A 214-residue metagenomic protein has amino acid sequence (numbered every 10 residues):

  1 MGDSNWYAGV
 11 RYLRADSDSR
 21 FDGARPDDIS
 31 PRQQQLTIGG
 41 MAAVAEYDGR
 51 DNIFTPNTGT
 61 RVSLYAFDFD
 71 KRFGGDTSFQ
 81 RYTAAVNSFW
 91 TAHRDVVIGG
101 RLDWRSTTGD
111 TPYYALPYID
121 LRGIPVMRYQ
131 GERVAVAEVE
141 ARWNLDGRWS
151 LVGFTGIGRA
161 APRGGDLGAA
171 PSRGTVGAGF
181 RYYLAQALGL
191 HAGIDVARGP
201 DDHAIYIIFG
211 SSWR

Functional and structural regions predicted by a protein language model:
M1-S30: Transmembrane beta-barrel wall of Gram-negative outer-membrane proteins
P31-Q34, G39-R163, A169, S212: C-terminal outer-membrane beta-barrel translocator/porin domains of Gram-negative envelope proteins and their
A42-A45, A178-A187, D202-R214: Outer-membrane beta-barrel "beta-signal"
E138-E140, D166, T175-R181: Short glycine-rich, acidic/polar surface loops and turns
V139, G156, F180, I194 (+1 more regions): Hydrophobic, well-ordered secondary-structure elements that form the walls of internal hydrophobic environments
W143, R159-A161, F180-L188, R198: Short leucine-rich amphipathic alpha-helical surface patches
G164-D166, G193-D195, I207-F209: Short beta-alpha junctions and helix-cap segments that line functional grooves
D195-D202: A short, acidic, flexible beta-alpha connecting loop/helix-capping segment that sits on the rim of active
